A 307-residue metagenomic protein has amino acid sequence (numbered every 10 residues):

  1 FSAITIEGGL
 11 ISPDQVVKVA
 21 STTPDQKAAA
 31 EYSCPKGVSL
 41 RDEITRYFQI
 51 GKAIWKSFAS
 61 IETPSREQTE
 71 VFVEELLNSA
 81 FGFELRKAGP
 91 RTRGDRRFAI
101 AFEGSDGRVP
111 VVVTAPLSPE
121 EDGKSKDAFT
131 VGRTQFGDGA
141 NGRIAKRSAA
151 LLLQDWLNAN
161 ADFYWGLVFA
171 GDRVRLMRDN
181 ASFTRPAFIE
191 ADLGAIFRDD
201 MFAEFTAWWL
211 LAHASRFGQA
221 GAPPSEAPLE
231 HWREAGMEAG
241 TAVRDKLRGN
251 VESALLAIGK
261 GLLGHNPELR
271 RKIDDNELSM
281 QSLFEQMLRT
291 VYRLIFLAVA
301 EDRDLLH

Functional and structural regions predicted by a protein language model:
F1-T63, D95, R108-L294, A298-A300 (+1 more regions): Short, basic/polar, glycine-containing "phosphate-handling" surface segments that engage DNA
W55-P90: Acidic-basic catalytic patches of nuclease active cores, encompassing PD-(D/E)XK and other metal-cofactor nuclease
V73, A88-D106: Catalytic centers of nucleases
